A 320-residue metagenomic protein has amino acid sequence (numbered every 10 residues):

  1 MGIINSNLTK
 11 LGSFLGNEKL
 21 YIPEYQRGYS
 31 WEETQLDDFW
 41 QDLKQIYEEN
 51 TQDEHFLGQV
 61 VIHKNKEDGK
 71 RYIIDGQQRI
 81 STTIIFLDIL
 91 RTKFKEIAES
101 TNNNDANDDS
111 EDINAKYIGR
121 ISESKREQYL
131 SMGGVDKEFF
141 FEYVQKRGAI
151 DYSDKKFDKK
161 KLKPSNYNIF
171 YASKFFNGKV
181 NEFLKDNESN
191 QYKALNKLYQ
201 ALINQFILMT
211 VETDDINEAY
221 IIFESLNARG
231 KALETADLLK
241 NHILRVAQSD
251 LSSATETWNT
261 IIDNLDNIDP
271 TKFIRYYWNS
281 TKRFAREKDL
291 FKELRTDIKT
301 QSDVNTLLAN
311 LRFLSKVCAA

Functional and structural regions predicted by a protein language model:
M1-I74, Q78, I84, L208-M209: Short alpha-helix boundary/capping and kink motifs at helix termini
E49-N50, K93-I97, R229-L233: Secondary-structure transition/capping motifs at alpha-helix termini and the adjoining loop/turn into the next element
D75, L87, F94, E224-L226: A short beta-strand motif that forms part of the nucleic acid-binding face of small beta-barrel RNA-binding folds
I80-E96: Short active-site loop/helix that positions an aromatic residue
I85, I89, D109, R120-S122 (+3 more regions): Conserved catalytic or regulatory cores that recognize and/or transform ribose-phosphate-containing ligands
N107-D154: Extended charged low-complexity segments that act as oligomerization/scaffolding linkers
V135-A320: Polyanionic (Asp/Glu-rich) segments that form extended negatively charged tracts
